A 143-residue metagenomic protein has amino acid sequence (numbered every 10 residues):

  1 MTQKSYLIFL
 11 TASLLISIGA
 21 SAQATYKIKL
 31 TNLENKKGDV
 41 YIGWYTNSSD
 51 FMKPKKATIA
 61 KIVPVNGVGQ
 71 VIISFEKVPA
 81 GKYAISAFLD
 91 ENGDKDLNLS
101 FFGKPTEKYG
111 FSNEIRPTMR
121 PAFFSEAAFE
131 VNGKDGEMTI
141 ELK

Functional and structural regions predicted by a protein language model:
M1-T25: Bacterial Sec-dependent N-terminal signal peptides
A22-S48, L97-K143: Primarily secretory-pathway and cell-envelope proteins
G43-I62: Short amphipathic beta-strand segments in non-cytosolic proteins
V63-V68, V131-N132: Short proline/glycine- and polar residue-rich coil/turn motifs
G69, S74, V78-K82: A glycine-anchored, Pro-Gly-centered beta-turn/N-cap motif
Y83-A87: A short tyrosine-centered beta-strand micro-motif
E91-L97: Acidic, glycine-anchored loop motifs typical of Ca2+
